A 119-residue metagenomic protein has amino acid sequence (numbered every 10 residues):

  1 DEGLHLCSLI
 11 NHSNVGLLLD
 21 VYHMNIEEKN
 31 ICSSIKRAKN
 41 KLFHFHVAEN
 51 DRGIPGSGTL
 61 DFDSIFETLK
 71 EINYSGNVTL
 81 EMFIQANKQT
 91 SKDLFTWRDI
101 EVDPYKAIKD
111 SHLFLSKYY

Functional and structural regions predicted by a protein language model:
D1-L19, H23-Y119: Histidine-acidic metal/acid-base catalytic patches
